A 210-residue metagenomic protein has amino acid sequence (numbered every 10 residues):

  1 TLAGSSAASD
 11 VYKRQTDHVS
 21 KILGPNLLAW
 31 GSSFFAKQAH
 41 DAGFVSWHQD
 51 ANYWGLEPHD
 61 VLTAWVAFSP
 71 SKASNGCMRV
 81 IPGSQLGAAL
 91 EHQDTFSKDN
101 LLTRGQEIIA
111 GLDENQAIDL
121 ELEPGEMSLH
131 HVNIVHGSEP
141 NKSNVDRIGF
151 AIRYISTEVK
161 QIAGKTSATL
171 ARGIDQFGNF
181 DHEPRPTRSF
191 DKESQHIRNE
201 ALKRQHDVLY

Functional and structural regions predicted by a protein language model:
T1-A8, Y12: Single conserved hydrophobic/aromatic residue that forms the stacking wall/gate of nucleotide- or nucleobase-binding
S5, F35-K37, N52, S71-A73 (+3 more regions): Short, solvent-exposed loop/turn segments at secondary-structure junctions
Q15-V80: Conserved double-stranded beta-helix
Q49, R104-E114, D146, G164-A171: Short, surface-exposed loop/helix-turn segments at secondary-structure junctions that function as lids/hinges flanking
D50-V61, N115-Q116, L122, V145-D146: A short beta-loop-beta micro-motif enriched in histidine and acidic residues
T63-A67, A117-D119, M127-L129, G149-A151: Conserved hydrophobic/aromatic beta-strand scaffold that supports enzyme active sites
A73-E139: Double-stranded beta-helix
I134-Y210: Non-heme Fe(II)/2-oxoglutarate
